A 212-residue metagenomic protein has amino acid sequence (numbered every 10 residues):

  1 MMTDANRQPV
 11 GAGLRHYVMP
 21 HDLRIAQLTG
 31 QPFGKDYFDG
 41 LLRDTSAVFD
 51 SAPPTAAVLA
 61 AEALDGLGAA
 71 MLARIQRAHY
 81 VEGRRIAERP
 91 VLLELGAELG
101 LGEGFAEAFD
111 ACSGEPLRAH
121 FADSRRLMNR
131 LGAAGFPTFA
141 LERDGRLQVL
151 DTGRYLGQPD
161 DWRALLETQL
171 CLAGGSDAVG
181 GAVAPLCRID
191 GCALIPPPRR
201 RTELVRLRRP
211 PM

Functional and structural regions predicted by a protein language model:
M1-H79, C187, C192: Structural alpha/beta surface segment adjacent to cysteine/selenocysteine redox centers across thiol/disulfide enzymes
R77-M212: C-terminal cap of thioredoxin/glutaredoxin-like
